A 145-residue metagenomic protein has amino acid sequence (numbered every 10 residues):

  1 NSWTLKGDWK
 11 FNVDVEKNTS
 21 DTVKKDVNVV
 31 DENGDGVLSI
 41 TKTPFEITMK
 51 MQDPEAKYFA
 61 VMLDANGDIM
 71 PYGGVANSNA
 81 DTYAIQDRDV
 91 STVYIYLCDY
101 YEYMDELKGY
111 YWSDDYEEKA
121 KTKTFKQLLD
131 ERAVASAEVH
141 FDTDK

Functional and structural regions predicted by a protein language model:
N1-K145: Alpha-helical, hydrophobic structural elements that either
